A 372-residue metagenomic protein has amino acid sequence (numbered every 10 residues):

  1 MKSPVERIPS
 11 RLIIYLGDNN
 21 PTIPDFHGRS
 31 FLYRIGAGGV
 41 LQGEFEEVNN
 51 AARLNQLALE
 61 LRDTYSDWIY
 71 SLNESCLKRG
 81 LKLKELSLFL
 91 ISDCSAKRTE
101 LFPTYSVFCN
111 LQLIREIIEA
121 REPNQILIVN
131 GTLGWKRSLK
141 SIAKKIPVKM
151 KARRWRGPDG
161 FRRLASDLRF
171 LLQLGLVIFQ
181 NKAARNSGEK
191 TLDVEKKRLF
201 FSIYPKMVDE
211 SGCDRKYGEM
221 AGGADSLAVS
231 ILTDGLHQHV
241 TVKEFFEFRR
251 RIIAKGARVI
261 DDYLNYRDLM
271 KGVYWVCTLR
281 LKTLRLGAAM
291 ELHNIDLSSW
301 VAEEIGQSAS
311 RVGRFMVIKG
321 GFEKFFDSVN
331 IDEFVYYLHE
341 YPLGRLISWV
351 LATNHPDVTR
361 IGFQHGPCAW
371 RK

Functional and structural regions predicted by a protein language model:
M1-K372: Catalytic-core helical/loop segments in enzymes performing group transfer/polymerization on anionic/lipid-linked
